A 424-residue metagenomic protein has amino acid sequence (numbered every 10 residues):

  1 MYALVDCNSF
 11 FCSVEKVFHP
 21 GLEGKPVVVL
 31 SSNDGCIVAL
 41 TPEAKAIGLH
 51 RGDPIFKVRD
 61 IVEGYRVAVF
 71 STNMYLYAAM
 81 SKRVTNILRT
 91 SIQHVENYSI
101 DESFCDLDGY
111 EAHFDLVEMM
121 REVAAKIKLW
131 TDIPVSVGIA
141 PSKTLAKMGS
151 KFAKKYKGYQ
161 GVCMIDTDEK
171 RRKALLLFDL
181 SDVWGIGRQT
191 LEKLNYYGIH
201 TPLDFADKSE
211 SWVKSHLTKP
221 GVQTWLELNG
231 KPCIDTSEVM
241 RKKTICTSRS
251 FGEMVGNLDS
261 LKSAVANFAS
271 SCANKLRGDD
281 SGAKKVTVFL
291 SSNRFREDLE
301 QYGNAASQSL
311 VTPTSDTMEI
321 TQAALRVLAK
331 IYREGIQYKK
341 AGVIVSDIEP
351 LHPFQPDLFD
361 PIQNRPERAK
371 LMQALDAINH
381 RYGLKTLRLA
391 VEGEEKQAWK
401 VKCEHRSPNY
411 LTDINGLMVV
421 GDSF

Functional and structural regions predicted by a protein language model:
M1-L226, T236, R365-F424: Gly/Gly-Pro- and Ser/Thr-rich, intrinsically disordered tail segments characteristic of DNA damage-repair and tolerance
F10, N33-C36, N293-R296, I348-H352: Short, charged/polar surface micro-motifs in flexible loops or helix N-caps
K25, V135, K284-V286, A341: Change "...and in nucleic-acid phosphodiester-cleaving endonucleases..." to "...and in nucleic-acid processing enzymes
Y98-E102, A140-K143, S281-K285, I336-K340: Short Gly/Ser/Thr- and Asp/Glu-enriched loop/turn motifs at secondary-structure junctions
S103-G109, A305-V311, Q355-D360: Short, hydrophobic beta-strand segments
I139-K143, L290-S292, G342-D347, V391-G393: A general secondary-structure junction signal
D182, T190-Q337, P353, F424: DNA-contacting surface of Y-family translesion DNA polymerases
E319, L325-R381: C-terminal hydrophobic structural anchor segments that stabilize assembly/packing rather than catalytic chemistry
